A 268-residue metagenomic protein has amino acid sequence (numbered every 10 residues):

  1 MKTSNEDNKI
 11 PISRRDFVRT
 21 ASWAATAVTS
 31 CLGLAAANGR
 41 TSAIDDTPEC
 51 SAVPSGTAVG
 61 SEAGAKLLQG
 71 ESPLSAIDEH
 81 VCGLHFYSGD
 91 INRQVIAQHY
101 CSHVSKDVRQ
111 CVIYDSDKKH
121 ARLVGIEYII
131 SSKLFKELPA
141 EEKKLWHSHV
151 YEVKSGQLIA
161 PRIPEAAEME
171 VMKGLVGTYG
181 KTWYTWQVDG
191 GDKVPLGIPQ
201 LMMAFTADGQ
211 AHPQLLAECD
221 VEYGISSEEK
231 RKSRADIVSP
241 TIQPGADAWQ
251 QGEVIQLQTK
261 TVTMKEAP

Functional and structural regions predicted by a protein language model:
M1-D16, T20, A24-C31: N-terminal secretory signal peptides
P11, L32-S75: C-terminal segment of N-terminal export signals and the immediately downstream linker at the start of the mature
P54-Y114: N-terminal secretory signal peptides
E71, S75-D78, H85-V95, A121 (+4 more regions): Alpha-helical membrane-anchoring segments
G83-F86, H103, T185-V188, A204-A207 (+1 more regions): Generic structural "secondary-structure junction" signal
D117-M203, A207: An exposed acidic His-Trp-rich patch
K193-P268: A eukaryote-biased signal for long
